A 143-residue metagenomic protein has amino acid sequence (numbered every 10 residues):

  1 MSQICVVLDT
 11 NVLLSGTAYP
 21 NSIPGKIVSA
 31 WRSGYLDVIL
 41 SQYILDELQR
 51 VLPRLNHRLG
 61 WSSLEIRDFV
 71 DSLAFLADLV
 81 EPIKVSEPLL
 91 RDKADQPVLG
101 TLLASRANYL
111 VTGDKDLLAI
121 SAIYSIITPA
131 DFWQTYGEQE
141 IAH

Functional and structural regions predicted by a protein language model:
M1-L40: Short, well-structured N-terminal submotif of metal-dependent ribonuclease cores
L8-T10, L40-S41, G113-D114, T128-P129: A secondary-structure boundary/capping signal
L14, L45-D46, L117, W133: Alpha-helix N-cap/helix-start and coil->helix boundary motif
S22, I39, W61-L64, L89 (+2 more regions): Residues at secondary-structure transition points
A30-V85: PIN-domain endoribonuclease scaffold, especially VapC-family toxins
D46-E47, S86-L90, F132-G137: A short acidic, often aromatic-flanked loop/helix-cap motif at beta-alpha or helix-coil junctions that lines enzyme
F75-Y109: Active-site neighborhoods of divalent-metal-dependent phosphate/nucleic-acid chemistry enzymes
N108-V111, K115-H143: Acidic, PIN/NYN-like endoribonuclease modules and their adjacent C-terminal/linker elements
